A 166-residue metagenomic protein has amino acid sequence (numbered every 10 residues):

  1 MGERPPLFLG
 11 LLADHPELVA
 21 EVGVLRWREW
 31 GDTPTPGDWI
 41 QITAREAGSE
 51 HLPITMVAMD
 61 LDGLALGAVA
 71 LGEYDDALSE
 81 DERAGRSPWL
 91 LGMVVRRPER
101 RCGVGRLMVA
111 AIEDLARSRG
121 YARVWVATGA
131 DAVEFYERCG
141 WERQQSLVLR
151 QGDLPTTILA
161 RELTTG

Functional and structural regions predicted by a protein language model:
M1-E21, T165-G166: Conserved N-terminal entry element of GNAT/NAT acetyltransferase domains
V19-W30, Y136: Hydrophobic alpha-helical core bundles mediating ligand binding, dimerization, or RNAP-core interactions
W27-L61, L66, A70: Active-site rim helix/loop that mediates acceptor-substrate recognition in acyltransferases
M56, L66-G72, P88, M93 (+1 more regions): Conserved GNAT-family N-acetyltransferase fold
E80-R97: Conserved acetyl-CoA binding element of GNAT-fold acetyltransferases
V95, R101-D114: Conserved acetyl-CoA-binding loop-helix of GNAT-fold acetyltransferases
V109, L115-G129: Conserved GNAT acetyl-CoA-binding A-motif
W125-A127, E137, E142-I158: Conserved catalytic-core motifs of GNAT/GCN5-like acyltransferases
